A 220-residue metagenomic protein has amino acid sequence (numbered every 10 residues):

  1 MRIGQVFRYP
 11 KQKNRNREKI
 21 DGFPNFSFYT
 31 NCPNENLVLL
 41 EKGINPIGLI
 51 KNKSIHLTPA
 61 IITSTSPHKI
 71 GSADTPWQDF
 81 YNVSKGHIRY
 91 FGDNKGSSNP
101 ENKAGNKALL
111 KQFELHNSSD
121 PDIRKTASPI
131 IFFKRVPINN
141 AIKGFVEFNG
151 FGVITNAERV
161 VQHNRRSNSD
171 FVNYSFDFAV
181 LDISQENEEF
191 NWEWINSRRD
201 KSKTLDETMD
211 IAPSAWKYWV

Functional and structural regions predicted by a protein language model:
M1-L57, G144-N149, T155-V220: Contiguous surface segments at macromolecular interaction interfaces
K11-F145: Acidic, glycine-rich low-complexity segments with interspersed aromatic residues
F132-F133, G152-I154: Extended hydrophobic secondary-structure segments that form protein cores and membrane-embedded regions
